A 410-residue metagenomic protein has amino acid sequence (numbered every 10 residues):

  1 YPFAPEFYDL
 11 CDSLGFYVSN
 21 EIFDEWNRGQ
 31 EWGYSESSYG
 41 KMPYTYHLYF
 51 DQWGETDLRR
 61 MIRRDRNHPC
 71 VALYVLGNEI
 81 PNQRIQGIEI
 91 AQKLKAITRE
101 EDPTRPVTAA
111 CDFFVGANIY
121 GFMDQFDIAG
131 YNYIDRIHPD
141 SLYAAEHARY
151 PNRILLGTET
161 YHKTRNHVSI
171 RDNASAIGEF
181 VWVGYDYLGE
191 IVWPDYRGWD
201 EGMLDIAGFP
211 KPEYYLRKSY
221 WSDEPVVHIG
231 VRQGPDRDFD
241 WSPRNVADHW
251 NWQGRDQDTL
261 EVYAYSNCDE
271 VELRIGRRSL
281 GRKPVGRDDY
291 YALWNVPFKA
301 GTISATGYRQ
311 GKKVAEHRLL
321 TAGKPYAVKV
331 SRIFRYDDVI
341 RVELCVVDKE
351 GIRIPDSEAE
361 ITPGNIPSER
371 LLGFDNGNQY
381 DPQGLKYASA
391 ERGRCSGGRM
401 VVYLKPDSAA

Functional and structural regions predicted by a protein language model:
Y1-D140, R149-N152, T160, R165: Active-site mouth of glycoside hydrolases
C70-V75, E89-C111, G121-F126, G130 (+2 more regions): Substrate-binding clefts and catalytic carboxylate motifs of secreted carbohydrate-active enzymes
I97, P106, D375-E391: Acidic/polar low-complexity surface segments
K283, Y326-A327, P363-P382: Short aromatic-acidic-glycine turn motif
L293-F298, L385-S408: Short, hydrophobic beta-strand segments
V347-D348, P355: Short solvent-exposed capping/turn motifs at the termini of beta-strands
I354-I361: Short, ordered, surface-exposed loop/turn motifs in non-cytosolic proteins
